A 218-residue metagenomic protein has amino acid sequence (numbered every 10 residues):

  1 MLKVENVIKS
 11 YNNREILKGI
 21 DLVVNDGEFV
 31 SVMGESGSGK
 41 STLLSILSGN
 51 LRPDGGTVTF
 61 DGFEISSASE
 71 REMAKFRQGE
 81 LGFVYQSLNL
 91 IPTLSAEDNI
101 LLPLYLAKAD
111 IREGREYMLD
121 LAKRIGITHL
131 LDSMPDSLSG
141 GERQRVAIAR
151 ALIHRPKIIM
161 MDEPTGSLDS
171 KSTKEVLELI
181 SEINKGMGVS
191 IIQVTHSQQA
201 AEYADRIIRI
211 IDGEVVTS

Functional and structural regions predicted by a protein language model:
L2-R209: ABC family nucleotide-binding domain
I207-S218: H-loop (His-switch) and adjacent beta-strand-loop-beta switch element of ABC-type ATPase nucleotide-binding domains
